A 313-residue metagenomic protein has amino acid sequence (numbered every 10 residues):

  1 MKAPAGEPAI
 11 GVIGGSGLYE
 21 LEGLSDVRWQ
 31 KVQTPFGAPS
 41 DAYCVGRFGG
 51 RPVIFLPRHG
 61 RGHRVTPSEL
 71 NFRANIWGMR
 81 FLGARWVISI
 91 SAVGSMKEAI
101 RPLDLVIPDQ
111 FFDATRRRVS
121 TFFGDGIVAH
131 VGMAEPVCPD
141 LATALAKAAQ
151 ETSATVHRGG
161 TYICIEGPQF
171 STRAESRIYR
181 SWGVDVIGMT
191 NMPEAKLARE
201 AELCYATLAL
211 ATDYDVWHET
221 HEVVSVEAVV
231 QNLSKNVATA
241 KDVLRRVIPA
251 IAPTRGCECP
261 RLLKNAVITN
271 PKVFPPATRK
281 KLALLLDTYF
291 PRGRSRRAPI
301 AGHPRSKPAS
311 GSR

Functional and structural regions predicted by a protein language model:
M1-A134, F290-R297: Metabolite-binding pocket within alpha/beta catalytic cores that recognizes anionic/polar moieties
R80-G83, R180, R199: Non-catalytic positions within long, well-ordered alpha-helices that form the structural scaffold/packing of enzyme
R85-W86, D185, C204: Short acidic/polar active-site loop segments enriched in Thr and Asp
D140, A144-T155, D242-A250: Generic non-transmembrane alpha-helical segments
A148-D185, I268, K272: Active-site/ligand-binding-proximal alpha/beta "capping" segment
M189-E227: Zn-dependent metallopeptidase/amidohydrolase metal-coordination segment
V216-K264: His/Asp/Glu-rich mid-to-C-terminal helical/loop segments that flank catalytic regions of hydrolases
G256-G293: A short, charged, Gly/Pro-tolerant segment at domain boundaries
